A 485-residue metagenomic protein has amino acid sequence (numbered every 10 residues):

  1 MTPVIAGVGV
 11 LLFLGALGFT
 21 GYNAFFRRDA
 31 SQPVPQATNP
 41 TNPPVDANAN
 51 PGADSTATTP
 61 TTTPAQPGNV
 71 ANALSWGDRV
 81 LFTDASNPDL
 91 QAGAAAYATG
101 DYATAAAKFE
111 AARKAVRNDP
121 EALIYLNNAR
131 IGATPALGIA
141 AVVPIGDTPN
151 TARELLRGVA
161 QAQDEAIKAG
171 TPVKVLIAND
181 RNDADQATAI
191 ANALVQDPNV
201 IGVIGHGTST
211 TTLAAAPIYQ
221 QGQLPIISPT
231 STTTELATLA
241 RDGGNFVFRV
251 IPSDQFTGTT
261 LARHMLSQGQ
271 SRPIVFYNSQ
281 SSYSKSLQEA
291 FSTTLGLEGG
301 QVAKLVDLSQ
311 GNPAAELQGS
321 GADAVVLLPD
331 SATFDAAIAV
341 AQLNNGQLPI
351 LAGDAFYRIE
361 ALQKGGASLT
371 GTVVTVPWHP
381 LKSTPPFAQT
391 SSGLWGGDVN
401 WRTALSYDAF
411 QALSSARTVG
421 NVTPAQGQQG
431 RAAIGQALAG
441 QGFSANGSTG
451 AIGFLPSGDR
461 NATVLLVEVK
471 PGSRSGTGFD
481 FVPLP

Functional and structural regions predicted by a protein language model:
T2-A30: Membrane-anchoring helices that localize proteins to membranes
P35-A47, P51-A133: Alpha-helical protein-protein interaction scaffolds
L74, L81, A184-I201, N312-G321: Short, well-structured alpha-helical segments in soluble
T99-G100, V116-A136, N150-E154, K168-T238: Beta-alpha junction/loop-to-helix N-cap segments that form part of ligand/metal-binding clefts
A133-G158, Q163, I167, P273-N278: Short beta-strand segments enriched in small/hydrophobic residues
I201-K304, Q347-P377: Extracytoplasmic ligand/sensor domains, especially the bilobed periplasmic-binding protein
A341-D408, N421-P424, G478-L484: Extracellular/periplasmic periplasmic-binding protein-like sensory domains
L394-T403, S414-G478: Segments of small-molecule ligand-sensing domains
